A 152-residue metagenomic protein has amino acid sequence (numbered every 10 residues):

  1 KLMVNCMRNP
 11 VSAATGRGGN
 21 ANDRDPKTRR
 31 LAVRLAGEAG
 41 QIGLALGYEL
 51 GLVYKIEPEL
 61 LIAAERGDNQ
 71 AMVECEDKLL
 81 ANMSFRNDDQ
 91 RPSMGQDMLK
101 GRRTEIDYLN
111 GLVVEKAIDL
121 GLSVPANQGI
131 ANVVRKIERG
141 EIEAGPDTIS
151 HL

Functional and structural regions predicted by a protein language model:
K1-Q41: Active-site-proximal catalytic alpha-helix in oxidoreductases
V33-L152: NAD(P)-dependent Rossmann-like dehydrogenase/reductase catalytic/cofactor-binding core
